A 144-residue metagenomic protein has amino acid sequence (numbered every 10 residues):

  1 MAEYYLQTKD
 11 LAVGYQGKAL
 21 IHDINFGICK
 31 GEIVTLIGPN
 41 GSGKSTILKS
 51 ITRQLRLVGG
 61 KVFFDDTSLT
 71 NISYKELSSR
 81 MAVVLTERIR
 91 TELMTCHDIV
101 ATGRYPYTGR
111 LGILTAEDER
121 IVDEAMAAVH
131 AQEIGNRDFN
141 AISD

Functional and structural regions predicted by a protein language model:
L6, I21-D23, G135: Conserved structural motif at the start of ABC-family nucleotide-binding domains
K18-A19, K75: Short coil-to-beta microelement around the adenine-binding A-loop and adjacent beta1/P-loop entry of ABC ATPase
I37-P39: The feature captures the beta-strand-to-loop junction immediately N-terminal to the Walker
T52: Helix-to-loop junction immediately C-terminal to a conserved catalytic motif
G60-S68, L77: Conserved ABC transporter NBD signature motif
A101, A116-G135: Conserved ABC ATPase "signature" region
G112-L114, D138-D144: Conserved ABC ATPase signature
